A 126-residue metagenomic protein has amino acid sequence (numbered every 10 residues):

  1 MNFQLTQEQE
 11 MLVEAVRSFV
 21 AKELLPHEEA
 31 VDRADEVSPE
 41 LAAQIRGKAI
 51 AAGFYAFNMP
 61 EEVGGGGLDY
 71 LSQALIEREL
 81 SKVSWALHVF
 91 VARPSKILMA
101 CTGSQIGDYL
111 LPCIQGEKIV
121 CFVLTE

Functional and structural regions predicted by a protein language model:
M1-M11: Intrinsic disorder at enzyme termini
L12-R17: Extended amphipathic alpha-helical segments enriched in small hydrophobics
L25, E29-E126: Glycine-rich flavin
